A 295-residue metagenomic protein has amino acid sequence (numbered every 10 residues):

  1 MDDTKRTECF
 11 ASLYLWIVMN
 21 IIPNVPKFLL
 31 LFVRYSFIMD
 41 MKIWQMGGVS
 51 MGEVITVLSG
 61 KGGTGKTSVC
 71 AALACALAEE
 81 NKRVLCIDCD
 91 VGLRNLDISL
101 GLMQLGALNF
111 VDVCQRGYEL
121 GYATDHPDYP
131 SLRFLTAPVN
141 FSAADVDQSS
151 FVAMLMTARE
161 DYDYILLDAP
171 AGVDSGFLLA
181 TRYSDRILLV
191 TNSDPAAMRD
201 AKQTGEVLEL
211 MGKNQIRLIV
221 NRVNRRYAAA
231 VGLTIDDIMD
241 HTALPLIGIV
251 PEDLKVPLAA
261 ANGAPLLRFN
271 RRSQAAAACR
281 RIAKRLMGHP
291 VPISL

Functional and structural regions predicted by a protein language model:
M1-C9: Extreme N-terminal basic, low-complexity initiation segments that serve as generic localization/processing leaders
C9-F10, L15-K61, G121-Y122: Extreme N-terminal, non-catalytic leader segments that precede Walker-type/kinase nucleotide-binding cores
I21-R34, M39, W44, L210-L295: C-terminal lobe/tail of nucleotide-utilizing enzymes
G52-C89: Walker A/P-loop phosphate-binding motif and the immediately C-terminal alpha-helix
A71, C75-E79, R182, E206 (+1 more regions): Short, well-ordered alpha-helices that flank and scaffold nucleotide-derived cofactor binding pockets
C86-E160, A260-N262: P-loop/Walker-type NTP enzyme "switch/lid" segment
S149, A153, T157-E160, Y164-E252 (+1 more regions): Conserved catalytic-core segment of NTP-binding enzymes
